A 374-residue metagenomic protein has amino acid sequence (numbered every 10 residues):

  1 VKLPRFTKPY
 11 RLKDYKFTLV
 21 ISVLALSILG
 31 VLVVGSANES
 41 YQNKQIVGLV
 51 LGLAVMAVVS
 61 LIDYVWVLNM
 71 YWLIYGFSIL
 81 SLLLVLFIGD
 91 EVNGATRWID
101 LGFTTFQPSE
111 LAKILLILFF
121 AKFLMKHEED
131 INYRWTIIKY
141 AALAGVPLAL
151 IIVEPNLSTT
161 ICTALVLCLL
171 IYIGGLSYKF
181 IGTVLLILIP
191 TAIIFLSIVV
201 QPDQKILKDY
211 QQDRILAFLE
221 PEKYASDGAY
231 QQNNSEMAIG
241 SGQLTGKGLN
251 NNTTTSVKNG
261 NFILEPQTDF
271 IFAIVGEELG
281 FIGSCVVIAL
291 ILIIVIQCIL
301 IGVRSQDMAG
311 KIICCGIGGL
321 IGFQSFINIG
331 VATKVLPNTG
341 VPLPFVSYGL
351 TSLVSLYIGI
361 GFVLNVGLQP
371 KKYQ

Functional and structural regions predicted by a protein language model:
V1-R11, V34, Q324-Q374: A juxtamembrane structural motif centered on a specific transmembrane helix
P4-D14, V67, D130: Short, Lys/Arg-rich N-terminal segment immediately upstream of the first membrane anchor
V20-I28, L32-N233, A273-V331, I358-F362: Hydrophobic alpha-helical transmembrane segments of multi-pass inner membrane proteins, especially in bacterial systems
L148-E154, S241-T245, G276, I327 (+1 more regions): Transmembrane alpha-helix interface/packing and boundary motifs in multi-pass membrane proteins, characterized by
N156-I161, K247-N252, P266-T268, L336-T339 (+2 more regions): Transmembrane helix boundary and interhelical junction motifs in multipass membrane proteins
T163, N251-K258, L290, T333-P342 (+1 more regions): Re-entrant/interfacial helical elements at transmembrane boundaries that shape and gate the permeation pathway
A229-G248: Extracytosolic (periplasmic/ER-lumenal) interhelical loops and adjacent juxtamembrane/interface segments of multi-pass
Q243-L279: Long extracytoplasmic/lumenal interhelical loops at the membrane interface of multi-pass membrane proteins
